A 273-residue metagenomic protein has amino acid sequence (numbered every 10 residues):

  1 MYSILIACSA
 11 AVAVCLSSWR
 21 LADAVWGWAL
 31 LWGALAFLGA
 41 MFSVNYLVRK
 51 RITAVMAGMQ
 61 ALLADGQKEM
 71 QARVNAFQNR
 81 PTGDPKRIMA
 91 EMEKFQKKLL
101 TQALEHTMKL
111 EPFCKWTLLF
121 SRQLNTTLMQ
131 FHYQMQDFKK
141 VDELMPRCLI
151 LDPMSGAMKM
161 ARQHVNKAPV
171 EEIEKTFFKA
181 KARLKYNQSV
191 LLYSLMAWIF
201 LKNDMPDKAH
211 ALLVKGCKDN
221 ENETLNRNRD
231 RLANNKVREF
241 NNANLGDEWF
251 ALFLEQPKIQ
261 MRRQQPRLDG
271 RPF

Functional and structural regions predicted by a protein language model:
M1-G58, K258-F273: Helical anchoring/docking segments at protein termini
V25-N125: N-terminal topogenic membrane-targeting module
M59, G66-M70, Q136, V165-V170 (+2 more regions): Short coil/turn linking the two alpha-helices of tandem helical-hairpin repeats
Q60, Q130, A161-R162, W198-I199 (+1 more regions): Residue-level recognition of tetratricopeptide repeat
L63, M92-F95, Y133, H164-V165 (+2 more regions): Hydrophobic/aromatic side-chain positions at a characteristic register within alpha-helices of tetratricopeptide repeats
Q96, W116-L195: Alpha-helical adaptor scaffolds
T101-L110, F138-R147, P169-L184, P206-G216 (+1 more regions): Alpha-helical repeat scaffolds
R183-F273: Long, non-transmembrane cytosolic or organellar matrix-exposed soluble domains/tails of integral membrane proteins
